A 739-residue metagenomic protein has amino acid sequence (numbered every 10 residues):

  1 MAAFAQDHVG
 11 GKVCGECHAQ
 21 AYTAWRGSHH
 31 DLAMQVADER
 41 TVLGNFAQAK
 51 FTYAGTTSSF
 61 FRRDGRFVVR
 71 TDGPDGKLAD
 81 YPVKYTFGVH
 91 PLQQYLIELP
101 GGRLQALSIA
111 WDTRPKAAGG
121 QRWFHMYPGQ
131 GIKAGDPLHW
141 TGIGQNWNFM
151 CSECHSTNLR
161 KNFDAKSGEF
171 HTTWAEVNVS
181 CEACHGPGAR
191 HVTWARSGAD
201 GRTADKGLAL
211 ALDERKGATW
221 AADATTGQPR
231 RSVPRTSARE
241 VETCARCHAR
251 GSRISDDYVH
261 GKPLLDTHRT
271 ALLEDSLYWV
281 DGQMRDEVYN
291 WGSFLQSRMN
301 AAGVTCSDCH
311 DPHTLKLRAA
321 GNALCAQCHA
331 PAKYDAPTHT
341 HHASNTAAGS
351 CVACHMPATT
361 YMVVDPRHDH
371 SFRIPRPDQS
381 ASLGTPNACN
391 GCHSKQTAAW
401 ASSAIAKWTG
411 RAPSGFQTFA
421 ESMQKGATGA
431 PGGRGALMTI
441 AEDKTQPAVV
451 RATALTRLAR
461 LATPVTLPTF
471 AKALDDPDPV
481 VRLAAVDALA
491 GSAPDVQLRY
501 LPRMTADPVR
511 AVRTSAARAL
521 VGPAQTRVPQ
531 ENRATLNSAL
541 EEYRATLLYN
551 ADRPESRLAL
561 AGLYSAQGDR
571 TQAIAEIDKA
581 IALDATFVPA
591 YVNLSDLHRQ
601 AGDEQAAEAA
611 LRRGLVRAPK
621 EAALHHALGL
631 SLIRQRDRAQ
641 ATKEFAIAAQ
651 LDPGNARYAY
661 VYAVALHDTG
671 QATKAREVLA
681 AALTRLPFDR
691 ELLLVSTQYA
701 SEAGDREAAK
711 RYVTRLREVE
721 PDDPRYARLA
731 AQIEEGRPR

Functional and structural regions predicted by a protein language model:
K12, Q20-G88, Q94-P100, S108 (+5 more regions): Primarily the internal scaffold of c-type cytochrome electron-transfer domains, especially repeated/multiheme c-type
P431-A441, T463-D475, A493-M504, R527-R544: Amphipathic alpha-helical scaffolding segments comprising HEAT/armadillo-like alpha-solenoid repeats
L461, D476-P477, S492, D507 (+6 more regions): Structural marker of alpha-solenoid helical repeat scaffolds
P464-V465, V496, N532-R544, Q567-K579 (+4 more regions): Structural signature of tandem alpha-helical TPR/SEL1-like repeats, specifically the intra-repeat loop/turn
A484, A488, S515, A519 (+6 more regions): Canonical tetratricopeptide repeat
